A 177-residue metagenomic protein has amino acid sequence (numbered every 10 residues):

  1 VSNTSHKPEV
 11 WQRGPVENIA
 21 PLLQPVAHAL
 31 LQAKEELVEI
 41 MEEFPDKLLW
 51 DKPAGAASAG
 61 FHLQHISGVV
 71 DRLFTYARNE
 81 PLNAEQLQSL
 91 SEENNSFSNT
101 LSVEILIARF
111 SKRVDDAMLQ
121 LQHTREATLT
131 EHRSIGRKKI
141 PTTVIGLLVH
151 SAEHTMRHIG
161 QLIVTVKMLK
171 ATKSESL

Functional and structural regions predicted by a protein language model:
S2-R13, L23, A27-L31, V38 (+2 more regions): Short, contiguous alpha-helical
T4-V16, T100-S111: Long, acidic, intrinsically disordered low-complexity segments
L30, K34, M41, F110 (+1 more regions): Hydrophobic alpha-helical core bundles mediating ligand binding, dimerization, or RNAP-core interactions
E35, D46-L49, D71, D115 (+2 more regions): Generic structural signal for secondary-structure transition and capping sites
N95-E131, G146-S151: Acidic/histidine-rich alpha-helical segments that form the ligand environment of transition-metal centers
